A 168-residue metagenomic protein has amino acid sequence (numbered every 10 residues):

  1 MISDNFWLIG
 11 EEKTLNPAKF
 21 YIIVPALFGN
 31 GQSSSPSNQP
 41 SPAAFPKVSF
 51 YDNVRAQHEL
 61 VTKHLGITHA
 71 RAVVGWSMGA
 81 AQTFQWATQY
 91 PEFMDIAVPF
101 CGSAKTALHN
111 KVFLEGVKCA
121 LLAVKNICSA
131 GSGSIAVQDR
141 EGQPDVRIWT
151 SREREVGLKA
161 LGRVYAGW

Functional and structural regions predicted by a protein language model:
M1-Q39: N-terminal cap/lid subdomain of alpha/beta-hydrolase-fold enzymes
N30, G79, K105: Surface-exposed, flexible loop/turn segments at secondary-structure boundaries
P40-Y51: Catalytic nucleophile-loop/oxyanion-hole region of alpha/beta-hydrolase and closely related hydrolase-like folds
Y51-R71, Q85, Q89-P91: Conserved acidic catalytic loop of the alpha/beta-hydrolase fold
G66-S77, A97-V98: Alpha/beta-hydrolase fold nucleophile elbow
S77-Q82, Y90: Active-site loop->helix "elbow" adjoining a glycine-rich segment at hydrolase catalytic centers
A87-Y90, V98, G102: Compact mixed alphabeta submodule
P99-W168: Alpha/beta-hydrolase-fold enzymes
